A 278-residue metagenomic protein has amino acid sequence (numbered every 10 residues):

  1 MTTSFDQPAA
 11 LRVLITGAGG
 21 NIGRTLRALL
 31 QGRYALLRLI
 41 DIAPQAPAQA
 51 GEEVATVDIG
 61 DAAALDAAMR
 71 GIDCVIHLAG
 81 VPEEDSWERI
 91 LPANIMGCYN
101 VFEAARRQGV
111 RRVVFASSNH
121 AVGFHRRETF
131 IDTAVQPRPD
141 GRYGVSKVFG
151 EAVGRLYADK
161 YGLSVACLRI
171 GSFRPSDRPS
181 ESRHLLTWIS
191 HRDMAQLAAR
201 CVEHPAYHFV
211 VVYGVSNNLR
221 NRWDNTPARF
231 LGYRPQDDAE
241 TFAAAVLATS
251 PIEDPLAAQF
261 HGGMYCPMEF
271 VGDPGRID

Functional and structural regions predicted by a protein language model:
A10-G32: N-terminal Rossmann NAD(P)H-binding glycine-rich loop of SDR-like oxidoreductase domains
A46, E52, T56-A93: NAD(P)H-binding glycine-rich loop region in Rossmannoid oxidoreductase-like domains and their noncatalytic homologs
G60, R89-N100, Q108, P137 (+2 more regions): Glycine-rich NAD(P)-binding loop of the Rossmann-fold in SDR/ketoreductase-type enzymes
P92, R126-G162: Catalytic helix-loop patch of NAD(P)-dependent Rossmann-fold dehydrogenases
N100-D140: Conserved Rossmann-fold NAD(P)-dependent oxidoreductase catalytic core, especially the SDR/UDP-sugar
V148, K160-L163, P175-L185, V202-V210: Glycine/proline-rich active-site loop of Rossmann-fold NAD(P)-dependent oxidoreductases
I170-S176, W188-F209, N217: Alpha-helical substrate-binding/gating segment
N217-R234, T249-I277: Conserved C-terminal active-site "lid" loop/helix of NAD(P)H-dependent oxidoreductases that clamps the redox cofactor
